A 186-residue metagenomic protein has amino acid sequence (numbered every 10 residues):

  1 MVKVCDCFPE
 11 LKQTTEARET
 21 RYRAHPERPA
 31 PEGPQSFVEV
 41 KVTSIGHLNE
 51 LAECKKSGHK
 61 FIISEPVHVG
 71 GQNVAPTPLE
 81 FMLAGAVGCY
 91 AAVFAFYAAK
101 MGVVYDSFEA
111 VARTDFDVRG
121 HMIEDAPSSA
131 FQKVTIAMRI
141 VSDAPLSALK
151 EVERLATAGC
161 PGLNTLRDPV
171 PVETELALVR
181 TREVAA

Functional and structural regions predicted by a protein language model:
M1-A84, F96-A186: Extended beta-strand/beta-hairpin segments
V93: Conserved phosphate/anionic-ligand binding catalytic regions in large, soluble enzymes, centered on
